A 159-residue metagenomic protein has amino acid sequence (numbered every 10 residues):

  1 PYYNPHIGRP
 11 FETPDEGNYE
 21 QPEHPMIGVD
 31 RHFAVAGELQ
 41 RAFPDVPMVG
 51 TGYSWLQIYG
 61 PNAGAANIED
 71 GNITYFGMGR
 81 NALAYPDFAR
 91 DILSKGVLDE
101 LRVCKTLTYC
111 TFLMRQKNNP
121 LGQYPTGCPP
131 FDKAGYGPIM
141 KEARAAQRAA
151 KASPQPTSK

Functional and structural regions predicted by a protein language model:
P1-K159: Flavin-dependent oxidoreductase catalytic cores
